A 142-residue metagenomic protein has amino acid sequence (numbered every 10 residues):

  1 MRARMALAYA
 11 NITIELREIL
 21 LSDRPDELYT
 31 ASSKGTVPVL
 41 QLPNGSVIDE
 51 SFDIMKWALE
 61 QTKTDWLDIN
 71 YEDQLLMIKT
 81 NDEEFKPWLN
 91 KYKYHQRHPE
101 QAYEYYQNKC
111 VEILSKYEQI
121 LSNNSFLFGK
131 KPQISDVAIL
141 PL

Functional and structural regions predicted by a protein language model:
M1-V111: GST-like domain detector, emphasizing the conserved glutathione-binding G-site in the N-terminal thioredoxin-like
W66-L67, S115-E118, L140-P141: Catalytic cores of nucleotide-enabled group-transfer and carboxylate-activating enzymes in metabolic and assembly-line
Q119-K130: Surface-exposed helix-capping loop/turn segments at secondary-structure junctions
G129-L142: GST superfamily/GST-like fold recognition
